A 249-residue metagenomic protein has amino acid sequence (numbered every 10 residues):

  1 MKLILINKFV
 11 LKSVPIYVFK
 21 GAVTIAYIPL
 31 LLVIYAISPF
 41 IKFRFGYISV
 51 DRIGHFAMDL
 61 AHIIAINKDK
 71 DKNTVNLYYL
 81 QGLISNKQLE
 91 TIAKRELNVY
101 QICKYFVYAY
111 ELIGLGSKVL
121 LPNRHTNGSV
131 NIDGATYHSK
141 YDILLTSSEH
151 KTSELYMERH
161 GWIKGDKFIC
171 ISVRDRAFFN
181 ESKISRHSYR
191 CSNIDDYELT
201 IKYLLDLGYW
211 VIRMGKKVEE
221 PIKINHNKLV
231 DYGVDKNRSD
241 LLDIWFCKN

Functional and structural regions predicted by a protein language model:
M1-N249: N-terminal targeting/anchoring "stem" of glycan-biosynthesis enzymes
